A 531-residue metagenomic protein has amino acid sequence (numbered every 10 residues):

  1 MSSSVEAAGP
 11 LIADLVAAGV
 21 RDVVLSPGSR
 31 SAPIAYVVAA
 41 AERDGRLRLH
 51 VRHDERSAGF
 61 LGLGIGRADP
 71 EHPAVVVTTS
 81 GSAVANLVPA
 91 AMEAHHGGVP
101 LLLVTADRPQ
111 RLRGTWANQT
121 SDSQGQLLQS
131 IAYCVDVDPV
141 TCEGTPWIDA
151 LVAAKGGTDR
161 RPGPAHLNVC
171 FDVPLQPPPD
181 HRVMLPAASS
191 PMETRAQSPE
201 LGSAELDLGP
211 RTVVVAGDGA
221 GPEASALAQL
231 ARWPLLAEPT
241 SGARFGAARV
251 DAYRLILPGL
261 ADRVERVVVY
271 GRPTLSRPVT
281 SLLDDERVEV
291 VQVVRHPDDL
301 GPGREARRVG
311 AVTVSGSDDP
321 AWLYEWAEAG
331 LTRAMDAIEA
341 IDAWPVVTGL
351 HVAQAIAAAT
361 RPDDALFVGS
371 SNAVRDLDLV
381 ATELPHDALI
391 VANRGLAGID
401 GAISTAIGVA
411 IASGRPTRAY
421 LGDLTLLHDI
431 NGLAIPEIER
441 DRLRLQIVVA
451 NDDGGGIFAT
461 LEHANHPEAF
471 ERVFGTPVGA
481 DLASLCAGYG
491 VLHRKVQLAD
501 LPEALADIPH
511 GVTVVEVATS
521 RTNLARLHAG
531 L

Functional and structural regions predicted by a protein language model:
M1-S3, G271, P278-V374, D481-A483 (+2 more regions): Phosphate/pyrophosphate-binding active-site segments
S3-N86, V380: N-terminal cofactor/phosphate-binding cores enriched in small/glycine residues, especially glycine-rich loops such as
A8-I12, V16, S29-A35, A327-G414: Active-site diphosphate/adenylate-binding microenvironment
R21-L25, R46-H50, A68-A106, V264-G271 (+2 more regions): A short, small-residue-rich loop immediately preceding and capping a beta-strand
L63, R67-A68, S80, A85-N86 (+6 more regions): Glycine-rich, anion-gripping cofactor-binding loops and their flanking helix/strand elements in enzyme active sites
E93-A94, P100, V104, R111-Q124 (+1 more regions): Thiamine diphosphate
A94, T105-A150, A237-M335, P436 (+1 more regions): Glycine-rich, acidic loop regions that bind phosphate or pyrophosphate groups
G125, R161-P199, L501-L531: Glycine/aspartate-rich loop-and-adjacent alpha/beta segment that forms the canonical ThDP
